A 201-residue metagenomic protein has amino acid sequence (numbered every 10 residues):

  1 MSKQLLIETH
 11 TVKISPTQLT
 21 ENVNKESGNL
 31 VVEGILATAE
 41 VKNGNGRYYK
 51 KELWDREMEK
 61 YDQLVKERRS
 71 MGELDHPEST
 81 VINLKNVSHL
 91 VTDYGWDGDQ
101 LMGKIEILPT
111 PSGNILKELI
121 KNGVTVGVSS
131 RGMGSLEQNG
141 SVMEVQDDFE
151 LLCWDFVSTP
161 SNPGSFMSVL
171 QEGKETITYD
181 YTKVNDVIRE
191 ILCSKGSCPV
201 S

Functional and structural regions predicted by a protein language model:
M1-Q63, I177-V184, C193, S197: Polar/acidic, low-complexity leader/linker segments enriched in S/T/G and N/D
K13, N29-V31, S70-E73, N83 (+1 more regions): Residue microenvironments linked to proteolytic maturation and disulfide-stabilized extracellular modules
V41, E78-T80, P109-P111: Short, charged/polar surface micro-motifs in flexible loops or helix N-caps
K51-I82: Small/polar-rich, solvent-exposed N-terminal microdomains that initiate assembly or binding
D62-V65, I120, V124, Q171 (+1 more regions): Generic secondary-structure transition motif, activating predominantly at the C-termini of alpha-helices
I188: Charged phosphate-binding loop/patch that engages nucleotide di/tri-phosphates or the phosphate backbone of nucleic
